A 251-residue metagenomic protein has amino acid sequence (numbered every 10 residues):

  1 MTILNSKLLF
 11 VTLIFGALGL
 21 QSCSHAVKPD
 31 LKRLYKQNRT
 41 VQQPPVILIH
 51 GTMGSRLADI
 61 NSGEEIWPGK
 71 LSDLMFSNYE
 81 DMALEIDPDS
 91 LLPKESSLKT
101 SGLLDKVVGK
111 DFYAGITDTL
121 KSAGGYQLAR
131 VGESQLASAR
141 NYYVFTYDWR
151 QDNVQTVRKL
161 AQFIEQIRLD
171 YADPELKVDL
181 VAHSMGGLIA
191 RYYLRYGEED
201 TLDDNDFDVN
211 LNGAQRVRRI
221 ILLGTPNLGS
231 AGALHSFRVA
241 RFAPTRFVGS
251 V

Functional and structural regions predicted by a protein language model:
T2-L9: Bacterial N-terminal signal peptides that target proteins for export
L4, L20-S22: Intrinsically disordered, low-complexity segments
V11-G19: Bacterial N-terminal signal peptides
C23-V181, M185-V251: N-terminal non-catalytic accessory region
